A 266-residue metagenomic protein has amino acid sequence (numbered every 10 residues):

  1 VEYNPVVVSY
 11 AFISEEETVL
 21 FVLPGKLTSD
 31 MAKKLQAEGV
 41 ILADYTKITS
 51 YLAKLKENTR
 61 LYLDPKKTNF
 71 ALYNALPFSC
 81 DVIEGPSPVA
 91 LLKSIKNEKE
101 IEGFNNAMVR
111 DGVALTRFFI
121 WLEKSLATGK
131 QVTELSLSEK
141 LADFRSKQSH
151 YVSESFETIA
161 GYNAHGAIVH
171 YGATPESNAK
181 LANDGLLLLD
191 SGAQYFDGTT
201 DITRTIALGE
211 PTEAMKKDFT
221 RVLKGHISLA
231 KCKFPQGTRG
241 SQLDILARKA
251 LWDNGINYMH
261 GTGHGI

Functional and structural regions predicted by a protein language model:
V1-I266: Active-site neighborhoods and metal-handling regions in enzymes and metal-associated proteins
